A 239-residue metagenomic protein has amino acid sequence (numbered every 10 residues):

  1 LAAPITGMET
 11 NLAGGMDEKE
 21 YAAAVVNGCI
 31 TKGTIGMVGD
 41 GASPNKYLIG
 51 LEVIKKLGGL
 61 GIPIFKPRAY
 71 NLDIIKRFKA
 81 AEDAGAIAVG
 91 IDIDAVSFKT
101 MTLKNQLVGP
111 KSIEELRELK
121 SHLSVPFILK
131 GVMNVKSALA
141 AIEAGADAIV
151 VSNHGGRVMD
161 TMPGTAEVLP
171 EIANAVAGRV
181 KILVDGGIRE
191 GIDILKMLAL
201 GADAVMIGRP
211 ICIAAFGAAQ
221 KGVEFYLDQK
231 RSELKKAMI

Functional and structural regions predicted by a protein language model:
L1-L139, E143, G155-V158: Active-site entrance/lid segments in N-terminal catalytic domains of soluble metabolic enzymes
A2, L119, A141, I149 (+2 more regions): Hydrophobic alpha-helical segments that mediate membrane insertion or helix-helix packing
Y21, V25, D73-R77, G85 (+8 more regions): General structural feature for long, well-ordered alpha-helical segments within catalytic domains of soluble enzymes
I30, T34, D83-I87, S121-S124 (+5 more regions): Generic secondary-structure signature for well-ordered alpha-helical cores
L57-K76, M159-P163, V176-G186, R231-I239: Short, basic, helix/turn surface patches
I87-A95, A148-S152, V205-R209: Non-cysteine beta-strand/loop elements that form the S-adenosyl-L-methionine
V132, S137-V176: Catalytic core of soluble alpha/beta enzymes
E167-I239: Alpha/beta catalytic cores of nucleotide-metabolism and tRNA/nucleoside-modifying enzymes
